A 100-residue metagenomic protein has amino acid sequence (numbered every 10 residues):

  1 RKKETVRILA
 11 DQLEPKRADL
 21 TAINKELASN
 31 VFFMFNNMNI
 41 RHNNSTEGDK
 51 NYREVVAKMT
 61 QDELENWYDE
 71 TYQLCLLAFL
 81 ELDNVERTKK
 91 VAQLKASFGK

Functional and structural regions predicted by a protein language model:
R1-I8, P15-R17: A mid-sequence, solvent-exposed acidic-amphipathic segment
R7, A18, A22-K100: Alpha-helical oligomerization segments
